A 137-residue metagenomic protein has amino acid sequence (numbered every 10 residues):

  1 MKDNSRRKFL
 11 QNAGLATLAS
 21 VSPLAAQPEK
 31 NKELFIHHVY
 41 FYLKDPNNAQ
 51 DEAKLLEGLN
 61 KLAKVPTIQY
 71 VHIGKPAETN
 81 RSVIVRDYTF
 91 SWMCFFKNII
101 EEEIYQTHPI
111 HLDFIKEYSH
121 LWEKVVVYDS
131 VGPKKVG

Functional and structural regions predicted by a protein language model:
M1-T17: N-terminal secretory signal peptides and thylakoid transit peptides that target proteins across membranes
L18-L24: Hydrophobic h-region of N-terminal signal peptides that target proteins for export in Gram-negative bacteria
L24-E29, N60-T89, H120, V127-G132: Short, glycine- and small/hydrophobic-rich beta-strand elements in well-ordered beta-sheets
L24-Q50: C-terminal segment of N-terminal export signals and the immediately downstream linker at the start of the mature
E33-L43, G74, T79-Q106: Short, well-ordered beta-strand segments in beta-rich or mixed alpha/beta enzyme and ligand-binding folds
N47-I73, T107-L121: Short amphipathic alpha-helical segments
C94-P133: Surface-exposed, polar helix/loop patches in the mature regions of secreted/periplasmic/lumenal proteins that form
V136-G137: Short, solvent-exposed mixed-charge patches
